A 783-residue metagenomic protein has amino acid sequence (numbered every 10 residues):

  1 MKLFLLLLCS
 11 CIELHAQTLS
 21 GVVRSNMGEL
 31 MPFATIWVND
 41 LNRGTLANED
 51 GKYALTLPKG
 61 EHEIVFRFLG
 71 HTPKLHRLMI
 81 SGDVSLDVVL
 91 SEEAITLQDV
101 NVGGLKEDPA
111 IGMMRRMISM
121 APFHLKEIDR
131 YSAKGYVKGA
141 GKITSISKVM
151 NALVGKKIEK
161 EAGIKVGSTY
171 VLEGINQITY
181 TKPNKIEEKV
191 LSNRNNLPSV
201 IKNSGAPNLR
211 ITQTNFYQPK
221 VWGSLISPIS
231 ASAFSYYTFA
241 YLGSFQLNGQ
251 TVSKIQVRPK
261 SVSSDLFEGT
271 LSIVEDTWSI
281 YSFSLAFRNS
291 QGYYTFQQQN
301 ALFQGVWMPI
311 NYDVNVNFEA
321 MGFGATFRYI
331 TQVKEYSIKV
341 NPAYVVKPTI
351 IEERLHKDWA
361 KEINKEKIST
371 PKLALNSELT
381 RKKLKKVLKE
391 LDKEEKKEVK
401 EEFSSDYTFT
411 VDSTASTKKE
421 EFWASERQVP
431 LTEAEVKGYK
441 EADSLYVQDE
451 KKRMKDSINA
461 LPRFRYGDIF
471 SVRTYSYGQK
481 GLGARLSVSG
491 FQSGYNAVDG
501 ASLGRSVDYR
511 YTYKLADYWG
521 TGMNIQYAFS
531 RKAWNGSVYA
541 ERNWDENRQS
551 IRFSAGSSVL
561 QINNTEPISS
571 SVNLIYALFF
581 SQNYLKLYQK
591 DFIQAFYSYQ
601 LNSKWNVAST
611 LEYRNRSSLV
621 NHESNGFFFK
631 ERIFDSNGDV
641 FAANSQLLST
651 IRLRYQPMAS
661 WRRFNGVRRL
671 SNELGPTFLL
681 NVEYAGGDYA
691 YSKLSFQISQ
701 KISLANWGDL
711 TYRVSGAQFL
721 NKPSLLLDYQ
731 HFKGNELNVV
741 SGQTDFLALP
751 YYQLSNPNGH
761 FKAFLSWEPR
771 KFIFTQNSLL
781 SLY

Functional and structural regions predicted by a protein language model:
Q17-M31: Structural motif
V38-D40, V65-H76: A short, solvent-exposed loop/turn motif at the edges and junctions of modular extracellular/periplasmic domains
N42-K52: Short, acidic Ser/Thr/Gly-rich low-complexity loop/linker segments typical of extracellular and cell-surface proteins
D99-V252, K260-L266, T331-S487, F491-G494 (+4 more regions): Structured extracytoplasmic
V102, Y281-F287, G483-Y495, A516-A540 (+6 more regions): Transmembrane beta-strand segments that form the barrel wall of outer-membrane beta-barrel proteins
E127, P462-A484, A497, T512-G520 (+6 more regions): Short loop/turn motifs that connect adjacent beta-strands in outer-membrane beta-barrel proteins
D499-L503, K532-G536, Q589-I593, A643-S649 (+2 more regions): Residues that define the transmembrane beta-barrel architecture of outer-membrane proteins
I551-S571, I575-K586, D639, G666 (+2 more regions): C-terminal outer-membrane beta-barrel translocator/porin domains of Gram-negative envelope proteins and their
